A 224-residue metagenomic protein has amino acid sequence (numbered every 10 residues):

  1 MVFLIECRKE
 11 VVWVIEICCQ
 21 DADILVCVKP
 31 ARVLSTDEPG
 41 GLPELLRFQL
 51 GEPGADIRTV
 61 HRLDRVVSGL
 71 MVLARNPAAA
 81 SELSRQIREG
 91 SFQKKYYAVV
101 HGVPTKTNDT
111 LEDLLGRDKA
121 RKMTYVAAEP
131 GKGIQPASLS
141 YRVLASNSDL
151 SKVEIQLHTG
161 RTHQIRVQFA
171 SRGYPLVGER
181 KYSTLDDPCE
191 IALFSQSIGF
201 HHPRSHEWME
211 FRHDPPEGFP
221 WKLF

Functional and structural regions predicted by a protein language model:
M1-S138, L144-L150, F169, A192 (+2 more regions): RNA pseudouridine synthases
R75, L157, F211: Small/polar loops that bind or transfer phosphate-bearing groups
K132, F169-H213: Phosphate/ribose-recognition catalytic cores of enzymes acting on nucleotide-derived substrates
L144, Q156, H201-P203: A generic structural motif
K152-E154: A contiguous pocket-lining binding segment that forms or flanks enzyme active sites
S197, L223-F224: Short, surface-exposed secondary-structure junctions/capping segments
